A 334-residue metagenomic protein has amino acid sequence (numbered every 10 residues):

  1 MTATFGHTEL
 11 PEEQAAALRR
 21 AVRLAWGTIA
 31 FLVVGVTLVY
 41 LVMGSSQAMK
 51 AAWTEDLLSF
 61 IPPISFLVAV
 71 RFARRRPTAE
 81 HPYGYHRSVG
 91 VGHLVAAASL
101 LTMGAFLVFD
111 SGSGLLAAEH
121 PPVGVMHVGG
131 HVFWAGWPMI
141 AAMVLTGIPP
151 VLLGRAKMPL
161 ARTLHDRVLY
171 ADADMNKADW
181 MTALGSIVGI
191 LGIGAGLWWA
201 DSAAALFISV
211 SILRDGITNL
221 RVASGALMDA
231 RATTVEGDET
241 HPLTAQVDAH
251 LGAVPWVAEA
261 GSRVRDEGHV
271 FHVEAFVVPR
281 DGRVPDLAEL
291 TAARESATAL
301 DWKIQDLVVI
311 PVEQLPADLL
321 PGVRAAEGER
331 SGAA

Functional and structural regions predicted by a protein language model:
M1-A25, D215-A334: Peripheral (non-transmembrane) domains and long loops of multi-pass membrane proteins
M1-G237: Alpha-helical transmembrane cores and adjacent cytosolic helix/loop segments of polytopic membrane transporters
